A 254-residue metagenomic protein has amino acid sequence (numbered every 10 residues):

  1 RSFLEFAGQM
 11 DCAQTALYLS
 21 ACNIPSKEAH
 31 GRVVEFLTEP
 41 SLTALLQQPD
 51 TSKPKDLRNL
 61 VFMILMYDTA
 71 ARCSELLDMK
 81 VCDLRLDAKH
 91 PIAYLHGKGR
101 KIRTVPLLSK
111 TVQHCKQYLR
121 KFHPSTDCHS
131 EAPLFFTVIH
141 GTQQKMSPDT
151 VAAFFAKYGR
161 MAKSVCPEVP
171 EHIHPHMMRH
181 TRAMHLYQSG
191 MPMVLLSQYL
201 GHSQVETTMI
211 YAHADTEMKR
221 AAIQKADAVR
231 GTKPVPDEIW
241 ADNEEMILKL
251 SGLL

Functional and structural regions predicted by a protein language model:
R1-L254: Conserved catalytic core of the tyrosine transesterase superfamily
